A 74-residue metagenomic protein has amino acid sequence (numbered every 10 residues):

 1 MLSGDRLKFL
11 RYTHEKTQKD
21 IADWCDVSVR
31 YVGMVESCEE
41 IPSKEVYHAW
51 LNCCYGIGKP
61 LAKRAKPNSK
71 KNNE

Functional and structural regions predicted by a protein language model:
M1-L2: A detector for short, charged/polar N-terminal pre-domain segments
D5-I21, A49: Short basic helix-loop element that most often maps to the first helix and adjoining turn of HTH DNA-binding modules
Y12-E15, G56, K66: Intrinsic disorder/low-complexity segments in short proteins, especially the signal peptide and propeptide regions
E15-G33: Short alpha-helical DNA-recognition segment
K44-R64: DNA major-groove recognition helix of helix-turn-helix/homeodomain DNA-binding modules
L61-E74: Short amphipathic recognition helices of helix-turn-helix/homeodomain-type DNA-binding modules
